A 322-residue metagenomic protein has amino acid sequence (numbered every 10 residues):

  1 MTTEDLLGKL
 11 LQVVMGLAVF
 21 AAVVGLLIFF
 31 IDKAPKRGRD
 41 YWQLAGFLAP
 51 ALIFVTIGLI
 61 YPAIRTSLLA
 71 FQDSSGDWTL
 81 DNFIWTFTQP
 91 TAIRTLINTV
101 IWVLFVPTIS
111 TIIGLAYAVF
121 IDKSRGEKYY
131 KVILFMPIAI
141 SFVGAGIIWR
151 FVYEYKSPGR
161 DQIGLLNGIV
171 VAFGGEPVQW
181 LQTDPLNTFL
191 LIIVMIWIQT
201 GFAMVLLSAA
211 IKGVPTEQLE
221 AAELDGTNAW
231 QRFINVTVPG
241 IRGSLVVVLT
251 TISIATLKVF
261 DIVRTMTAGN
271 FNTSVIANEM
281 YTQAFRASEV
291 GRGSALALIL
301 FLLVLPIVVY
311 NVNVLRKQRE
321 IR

Functional and structural regions predicted by a protein language model:
M1-R37: Transmembrane alpha-helices
L6-K9, Q43-R322: A structural signal for multi-pass alpha-helical bundles of membrane permease subunits that mediate small-molecule
